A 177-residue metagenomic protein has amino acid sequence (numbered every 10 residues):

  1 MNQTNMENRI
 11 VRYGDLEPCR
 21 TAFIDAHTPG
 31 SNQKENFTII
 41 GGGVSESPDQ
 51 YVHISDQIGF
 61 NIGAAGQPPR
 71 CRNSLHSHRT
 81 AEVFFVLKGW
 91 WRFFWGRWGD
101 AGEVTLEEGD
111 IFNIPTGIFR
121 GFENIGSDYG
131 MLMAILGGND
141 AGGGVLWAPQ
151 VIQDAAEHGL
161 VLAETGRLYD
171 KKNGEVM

Functional and structural regions predicted by a protein language model:
M1-G59, E164-M177: A short, N-terminal "cap"/entry segment at the start of jelly-roll beta-barrel domains of the cupin/DSBH fold
N2-R9, G121-M177: Double-stranded beta-helix
V44-D49, N61-H78: Conserved short histidine dyad/triad with adjacent acidic residue
Q50-S55, R72-H78, W95, E103-T105 (+1 more regions): Short histidine-centered beta-strand/loop micro-motifs that create catalytic or ligand/metal-coordination sites
C71-S74, R92, I111-F112, T116-G121: Histidine-centered metal-chelating micro-motifs
R79-R92, G96-R97: Glycine- and acidic-residue-biased ligand/ion/polar-headgroup-sensing regions
R97-T116: Short acidic-glycine-tyrosine-enriched beta hairpin
